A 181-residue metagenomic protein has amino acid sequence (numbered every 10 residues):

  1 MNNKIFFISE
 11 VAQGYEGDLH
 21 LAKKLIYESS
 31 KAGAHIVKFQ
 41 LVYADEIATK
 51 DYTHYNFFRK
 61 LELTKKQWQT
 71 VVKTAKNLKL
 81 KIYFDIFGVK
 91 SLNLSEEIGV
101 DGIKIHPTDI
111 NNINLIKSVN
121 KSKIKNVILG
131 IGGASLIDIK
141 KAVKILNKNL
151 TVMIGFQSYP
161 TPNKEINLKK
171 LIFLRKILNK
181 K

Functional and structural regions predicted by a protein language model:
M1-K181: Catalytic cores and adjacent flexible loops of soluble metabolic enzymes that perform enolate/carbanion chemistry on
